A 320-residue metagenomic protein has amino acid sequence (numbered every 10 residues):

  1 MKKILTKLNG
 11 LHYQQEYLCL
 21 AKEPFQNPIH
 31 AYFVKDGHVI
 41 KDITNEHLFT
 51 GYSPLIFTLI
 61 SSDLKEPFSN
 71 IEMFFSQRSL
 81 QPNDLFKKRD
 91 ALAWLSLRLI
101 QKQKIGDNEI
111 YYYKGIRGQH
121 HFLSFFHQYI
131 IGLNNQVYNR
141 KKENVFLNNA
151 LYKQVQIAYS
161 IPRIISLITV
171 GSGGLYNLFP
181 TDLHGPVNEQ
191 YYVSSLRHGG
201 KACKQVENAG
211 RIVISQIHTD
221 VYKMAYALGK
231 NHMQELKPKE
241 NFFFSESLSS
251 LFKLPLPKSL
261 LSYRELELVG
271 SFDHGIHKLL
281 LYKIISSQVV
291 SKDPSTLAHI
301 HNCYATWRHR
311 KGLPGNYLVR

Functional and structural regions predicted by a protein language model:
M1-R320: Basic, polyanion-binding surface patches
